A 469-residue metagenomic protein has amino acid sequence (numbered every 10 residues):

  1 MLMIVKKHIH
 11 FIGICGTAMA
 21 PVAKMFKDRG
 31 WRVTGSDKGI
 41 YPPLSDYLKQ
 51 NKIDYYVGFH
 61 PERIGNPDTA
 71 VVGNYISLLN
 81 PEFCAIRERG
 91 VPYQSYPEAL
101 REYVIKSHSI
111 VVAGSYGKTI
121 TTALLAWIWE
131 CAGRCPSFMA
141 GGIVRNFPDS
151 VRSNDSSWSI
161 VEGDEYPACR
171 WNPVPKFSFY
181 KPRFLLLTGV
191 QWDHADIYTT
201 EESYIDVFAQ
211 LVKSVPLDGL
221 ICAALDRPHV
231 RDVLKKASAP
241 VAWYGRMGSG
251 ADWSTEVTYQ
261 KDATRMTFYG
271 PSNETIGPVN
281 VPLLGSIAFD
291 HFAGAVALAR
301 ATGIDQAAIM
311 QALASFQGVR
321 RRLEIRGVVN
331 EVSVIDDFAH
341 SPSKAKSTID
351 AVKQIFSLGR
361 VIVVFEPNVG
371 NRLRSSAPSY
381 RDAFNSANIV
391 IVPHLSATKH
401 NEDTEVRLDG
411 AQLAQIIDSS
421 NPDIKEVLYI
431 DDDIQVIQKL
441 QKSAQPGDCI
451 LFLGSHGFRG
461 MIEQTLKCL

Functional and structural regions predicted by a protein language model:
M1-P42, K49-Y55, N66, A70 (+7 more regions): ATP-dependent carboxylate-amine ligase
L2-K6, M25-R29, K49, R63 (+5 more regions): Phosphate-binding loop of NTP-binding sites
I14, S36-D37, G58-F59, G73-Y75 (+16 more regions): Fold-independent oxyanion-binding glycine-rich loops and adjacent beta-strand/coil segments at enzyme active sites
D37-G39, Y56-F59, Q94-R101, M139-G142 (+4 more regions): Beta-strand->loop->alpha-helix junctions that form or flank phosphate-binding loops in nucleotide-handling enzymes
K106-I110, R246, P271-V281, G327-V332: Glycine/charged-rich beta-loop-alpha catalytic/anionic-binding loops adjacent to active sites
N146, H194, H229-R231, A251 (+3 more regions): Flexible loop/turn segments at secondary-structure boundaries
P182, W253, D262-M266, R321-L323: Change "...and in nucleic-acid phosphodiester-cleaving endonucleases..." to "...and in nucleic-acid processing enzymes
V257-T275: Acidic-glycine-rich active-site phosphate/pyrophosphate-binding loop
